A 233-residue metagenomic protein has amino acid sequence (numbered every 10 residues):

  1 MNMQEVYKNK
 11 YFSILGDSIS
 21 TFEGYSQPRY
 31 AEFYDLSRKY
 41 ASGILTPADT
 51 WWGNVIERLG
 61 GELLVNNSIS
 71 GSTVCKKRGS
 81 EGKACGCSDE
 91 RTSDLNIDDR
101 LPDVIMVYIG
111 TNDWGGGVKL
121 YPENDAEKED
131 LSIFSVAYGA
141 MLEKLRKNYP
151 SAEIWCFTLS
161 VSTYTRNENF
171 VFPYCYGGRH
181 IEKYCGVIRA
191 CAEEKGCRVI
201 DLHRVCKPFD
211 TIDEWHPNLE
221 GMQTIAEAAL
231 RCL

Functional and structural regions predicted by a protein language model:
N2: Catalytic phosphate/metal-binding cores of nucleic-acid and nucleotide-processing enzymes, i.e., regions that mediate
E5-V6, D99: Short, flexible hinge/linker loops that cap or flank conserved catalytic cores
V6-K8, P208-F209: Short hydrophobic "helix-edge" motifs at membrane interfaces and signal-peptide entry regions
Y11, Y25-E123, E127-K128, S132 (+2 more regions): Conserved SGNH/GDSL esterase-like catalytic core that processes O-acyl groups on lipids and polysaccharides
L15-G16, F157: Short hydrophobic segments within beta-strands
I19, S70-T73, V161, C206: Residue-level detector of flexible, active-site-proximal loop/helix-junction positions within diverse enzyme catalytic
I19-S20, G221: Short active-site segment of divalent metal-dependent hydrolases/proteases that encodes the spacing between
C85-L233: Alpha-helical cap/lid subdomain in secreted, periplasmic, or secretory-pathway luminal O-acyl-processing enzymes
